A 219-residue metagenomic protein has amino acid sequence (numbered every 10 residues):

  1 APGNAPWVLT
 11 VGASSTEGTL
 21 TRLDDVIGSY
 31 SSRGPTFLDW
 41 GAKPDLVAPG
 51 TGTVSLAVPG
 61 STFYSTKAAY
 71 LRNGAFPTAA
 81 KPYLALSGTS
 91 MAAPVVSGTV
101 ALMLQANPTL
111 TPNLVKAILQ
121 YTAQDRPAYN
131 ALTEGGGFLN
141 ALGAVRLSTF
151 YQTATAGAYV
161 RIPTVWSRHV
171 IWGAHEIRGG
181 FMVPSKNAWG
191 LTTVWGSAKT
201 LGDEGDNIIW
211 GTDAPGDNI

Functional and structural regions predicted by a protein language model:
A1-L9, A13-A42, A48-T89, Q105-I219: Topogenic and prosegment regions of secretory-pathway hydrolases and membrane enzymes
A93-P108: Short, small-residue alpha-helix embedded
